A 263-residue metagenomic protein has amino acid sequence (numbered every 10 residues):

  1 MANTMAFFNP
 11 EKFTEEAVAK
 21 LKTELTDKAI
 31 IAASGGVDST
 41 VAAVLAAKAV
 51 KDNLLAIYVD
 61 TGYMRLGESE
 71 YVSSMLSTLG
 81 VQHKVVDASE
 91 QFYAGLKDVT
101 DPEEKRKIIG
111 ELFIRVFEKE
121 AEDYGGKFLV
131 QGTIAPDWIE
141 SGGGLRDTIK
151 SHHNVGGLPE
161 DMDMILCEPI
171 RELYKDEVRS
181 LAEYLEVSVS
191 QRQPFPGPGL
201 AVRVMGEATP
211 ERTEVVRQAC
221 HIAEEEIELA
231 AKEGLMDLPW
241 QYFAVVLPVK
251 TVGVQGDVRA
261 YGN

Functional and structural regions predicted by a protein language model:
M1-N263: ATP/NTP-dependent adenylation/nucleotidyl-transfer catalytic domains that generate, transfer, or process NMP-activated
